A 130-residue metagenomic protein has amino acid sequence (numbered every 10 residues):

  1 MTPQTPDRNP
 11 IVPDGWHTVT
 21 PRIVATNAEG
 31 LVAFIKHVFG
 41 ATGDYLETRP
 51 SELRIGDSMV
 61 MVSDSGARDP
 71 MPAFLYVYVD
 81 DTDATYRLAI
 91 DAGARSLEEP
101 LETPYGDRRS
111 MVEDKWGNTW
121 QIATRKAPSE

Functional and structural regions predicted by a protein language model:
M1-D14, Y86-E130: Vicinal oxygen chelate
I11-W16, R22-V60, G66: Core segments of cupin and vicinal oxygen chelate
T18-N27, S51-R54, S65-I90, R108-E113: Vicinal oxygen chelate
A28-G30, V60, A67, A84 (+2 more regions): Generic "edge-of-domain/loop-turn" microfeature
L31, K36, T42, M71-L75 (+4 more regions): Generic intrinsically disordered, low-complexity segments enriched for polar/acidic and small residues
F39, E47, I55, D69 (+6 more regions): Single-stranded nucleic acid-binding surfaces, predominantly the OB-fold ssDNA-binding core
